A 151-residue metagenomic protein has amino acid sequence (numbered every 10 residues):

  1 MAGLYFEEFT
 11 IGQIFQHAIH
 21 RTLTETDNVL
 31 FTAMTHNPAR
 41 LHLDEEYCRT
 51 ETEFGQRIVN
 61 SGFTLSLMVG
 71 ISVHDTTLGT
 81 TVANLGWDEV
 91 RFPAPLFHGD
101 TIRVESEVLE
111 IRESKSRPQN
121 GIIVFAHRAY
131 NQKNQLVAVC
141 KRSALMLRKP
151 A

Functional and structural regions predicted by a protein language model:
M1-I11, F92-A151: HotDog/MaoC-like acyl-thioester-processing domains
M1-L85, P150-A151: Hot-dog-fold acyl-thioester-processing enzymes
Q16-T22, R91, S143-L145: Generic structural detector for well-ordered beta-strands
